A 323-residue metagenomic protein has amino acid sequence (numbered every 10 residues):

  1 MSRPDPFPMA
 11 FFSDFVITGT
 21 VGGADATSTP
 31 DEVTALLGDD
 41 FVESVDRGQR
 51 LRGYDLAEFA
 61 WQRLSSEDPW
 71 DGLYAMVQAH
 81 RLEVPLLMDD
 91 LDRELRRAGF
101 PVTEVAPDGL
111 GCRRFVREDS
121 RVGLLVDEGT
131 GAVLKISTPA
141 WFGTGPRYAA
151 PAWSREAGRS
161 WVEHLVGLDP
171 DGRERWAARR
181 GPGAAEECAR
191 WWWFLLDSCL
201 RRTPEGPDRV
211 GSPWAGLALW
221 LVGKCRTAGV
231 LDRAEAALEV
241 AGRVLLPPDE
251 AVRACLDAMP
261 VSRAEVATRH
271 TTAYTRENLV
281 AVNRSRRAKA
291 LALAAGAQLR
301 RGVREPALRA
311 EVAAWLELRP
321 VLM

Functional and structural regions predicted by a protein language model:
M1-M323: Short helix/turn-capping signatures at newly exposed starts of structured segments
